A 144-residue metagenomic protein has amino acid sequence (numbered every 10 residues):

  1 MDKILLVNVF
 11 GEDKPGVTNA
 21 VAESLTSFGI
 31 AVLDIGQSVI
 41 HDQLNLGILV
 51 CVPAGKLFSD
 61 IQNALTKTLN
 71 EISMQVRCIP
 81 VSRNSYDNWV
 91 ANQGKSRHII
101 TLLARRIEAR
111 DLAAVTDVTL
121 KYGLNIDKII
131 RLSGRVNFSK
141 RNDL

Functional and structural regions predicted by a protein language model:
M1-L144: A conserved regulatory-domain signal marking ACT and ACT-like small-molecule sensing domains and adjacent regulatory
